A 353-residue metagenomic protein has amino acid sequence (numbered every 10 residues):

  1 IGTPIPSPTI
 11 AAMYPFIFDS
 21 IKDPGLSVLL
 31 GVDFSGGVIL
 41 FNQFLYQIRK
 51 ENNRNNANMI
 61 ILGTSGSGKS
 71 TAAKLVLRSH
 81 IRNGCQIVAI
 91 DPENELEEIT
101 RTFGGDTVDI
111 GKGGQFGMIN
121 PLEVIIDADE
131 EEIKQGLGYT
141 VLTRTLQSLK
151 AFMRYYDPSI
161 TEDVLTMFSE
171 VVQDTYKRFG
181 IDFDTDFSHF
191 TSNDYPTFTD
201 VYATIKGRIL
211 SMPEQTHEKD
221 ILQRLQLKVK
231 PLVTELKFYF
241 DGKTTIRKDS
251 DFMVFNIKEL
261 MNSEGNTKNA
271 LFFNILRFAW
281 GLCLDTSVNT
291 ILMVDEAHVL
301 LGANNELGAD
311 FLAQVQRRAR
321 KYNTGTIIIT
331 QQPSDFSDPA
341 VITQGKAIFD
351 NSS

Functional and structural regions predicted by a protein language model:
G2-I39, L45, P92-G105, I110-K112 (+2 more regions): P-loop NTPase motor domains
I61: Hydrophobic anchor at the beta1->P-loop junction of P-loop NTPases
S65: The conserved Walker
K69: Conserved lysine of the Walker
A72: Hydrophobic positions on the alpha1 helix immediately C-terminal to the Walker A/P-loop
S79-V88, F103-D106: Post-Walker A helix-loop "phosphate-sensing" segment adjacent to the P-loop in P-loop NTPases
A319-F336: Sensor-1/coupling segment of RecA-like P-loop NTPase cores
Q344-S353: Conserved P-loop NTPase catalytic core
